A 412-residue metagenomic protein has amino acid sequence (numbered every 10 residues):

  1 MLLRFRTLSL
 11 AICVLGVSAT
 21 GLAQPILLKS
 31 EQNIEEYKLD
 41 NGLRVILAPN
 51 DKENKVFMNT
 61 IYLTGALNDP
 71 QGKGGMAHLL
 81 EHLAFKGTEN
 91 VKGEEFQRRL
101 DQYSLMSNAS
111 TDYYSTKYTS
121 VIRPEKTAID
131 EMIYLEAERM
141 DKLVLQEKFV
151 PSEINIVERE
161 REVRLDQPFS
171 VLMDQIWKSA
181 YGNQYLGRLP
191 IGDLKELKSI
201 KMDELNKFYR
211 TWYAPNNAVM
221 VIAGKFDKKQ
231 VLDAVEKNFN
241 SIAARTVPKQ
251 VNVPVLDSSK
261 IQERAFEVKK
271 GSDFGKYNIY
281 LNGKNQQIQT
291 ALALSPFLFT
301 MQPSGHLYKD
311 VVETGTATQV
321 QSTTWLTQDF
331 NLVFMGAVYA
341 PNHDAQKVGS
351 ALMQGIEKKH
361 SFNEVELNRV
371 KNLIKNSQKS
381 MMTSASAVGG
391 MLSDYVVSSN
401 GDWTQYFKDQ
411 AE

Functional and structural regions predicted by a protein language model:
M1-S9: Bacterial N-terminal signal peptides that target proteins for export
G21-P25: Boundary at the C-terminal end of the N-terminal hydrophobic targeting segment
L28-N59: Mature N-terminal segment immediately following signal peptide/propeptide cleavage in secreted/periplasmic
A48, E53-A66, G75-L79, E94-E138 (+4 more regions): M16 family metallopeptidases and their MPP-like homologs
G74-T88: Active-site SXXK
G182-N183, P190, V219-G283: An aromatic/glycine/proline-enriched structural segment found at the starts of mature extracellular/organellar domains
